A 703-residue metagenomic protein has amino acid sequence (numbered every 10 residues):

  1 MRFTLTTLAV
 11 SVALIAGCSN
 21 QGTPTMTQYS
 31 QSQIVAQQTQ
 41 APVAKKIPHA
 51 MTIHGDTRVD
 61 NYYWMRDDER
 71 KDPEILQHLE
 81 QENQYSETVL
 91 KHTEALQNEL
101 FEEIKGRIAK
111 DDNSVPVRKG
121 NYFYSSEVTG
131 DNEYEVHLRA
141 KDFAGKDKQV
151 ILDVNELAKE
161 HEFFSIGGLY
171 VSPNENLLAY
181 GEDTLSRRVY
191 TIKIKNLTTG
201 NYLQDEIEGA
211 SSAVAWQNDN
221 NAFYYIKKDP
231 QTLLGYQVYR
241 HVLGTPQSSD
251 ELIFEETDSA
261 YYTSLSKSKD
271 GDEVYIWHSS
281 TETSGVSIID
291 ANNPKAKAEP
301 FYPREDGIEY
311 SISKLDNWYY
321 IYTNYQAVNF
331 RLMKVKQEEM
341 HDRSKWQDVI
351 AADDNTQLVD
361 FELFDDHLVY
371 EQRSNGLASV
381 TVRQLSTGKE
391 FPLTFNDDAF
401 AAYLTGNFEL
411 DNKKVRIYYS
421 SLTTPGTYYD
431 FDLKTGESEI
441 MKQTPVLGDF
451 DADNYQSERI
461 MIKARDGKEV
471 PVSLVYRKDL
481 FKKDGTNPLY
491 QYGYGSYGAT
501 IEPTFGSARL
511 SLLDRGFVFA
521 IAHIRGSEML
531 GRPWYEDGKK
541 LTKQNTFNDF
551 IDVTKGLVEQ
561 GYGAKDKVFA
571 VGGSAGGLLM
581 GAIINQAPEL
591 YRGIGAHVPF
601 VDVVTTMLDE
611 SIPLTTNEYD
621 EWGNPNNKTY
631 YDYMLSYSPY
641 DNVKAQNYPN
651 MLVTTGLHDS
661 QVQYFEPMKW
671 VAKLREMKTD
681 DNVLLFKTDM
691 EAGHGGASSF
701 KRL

Functional and structural regions predicted by a protein language model:
M1-T6: Bacterial N-terminal signal peptides that target proteins for export
I15-G17: C-terminal motif of bacterial Sec signal peptides marking the signal peptidase cleavage site
S19-Q21: Bacterial signal peptide processing site
Y29-G55: Charged, compositionally biased N-terminal leader segments and the immediate start of the first structured element
T57-A95, E99-V150, V154-P471, V475-T486 (+3 more regions): Peripheral, non-catalytic segments that deliver or gate enzyme domains
V150, L489, L513-H523, L685: A fold-wide structural signal in alpha/beta-hydrolase
G493-G495, T655: The conserved beta1-alpha1 loop
I521-L703: Active-site-proximal cap/loop segments of hydrolase catalytic domains
